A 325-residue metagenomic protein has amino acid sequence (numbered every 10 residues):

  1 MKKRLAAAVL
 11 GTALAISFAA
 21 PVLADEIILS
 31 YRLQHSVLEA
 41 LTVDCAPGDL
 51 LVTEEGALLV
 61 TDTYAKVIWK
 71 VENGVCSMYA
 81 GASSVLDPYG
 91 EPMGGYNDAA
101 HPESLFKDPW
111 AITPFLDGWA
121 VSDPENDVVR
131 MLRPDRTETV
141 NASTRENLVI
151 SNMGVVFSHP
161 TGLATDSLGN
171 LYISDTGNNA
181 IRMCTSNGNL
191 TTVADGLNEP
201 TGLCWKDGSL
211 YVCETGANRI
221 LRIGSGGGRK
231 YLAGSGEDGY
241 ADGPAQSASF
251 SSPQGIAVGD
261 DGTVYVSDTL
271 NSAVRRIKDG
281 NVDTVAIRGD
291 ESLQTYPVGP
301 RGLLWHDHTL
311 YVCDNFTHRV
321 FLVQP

Functional and structural regions predicted by a protein language model:
E26-G48, C76-D108, T137-T161, G177 (+3 more regions): Gly/Pro-rich loop segments of beta-rich domains
E39-Y64: Beta-strand-rich domains and repeat architectures in extracellular enzymes and scaffolds, especially beta-propellers
V52-E55, P114-D117, T165-L168, W205-G208 (+2 more regions): Residue-level detector of Asp-centered blade-edge/turn motifs that repeat once per structural unit in beta-propeller
A57, G118-W119, T137, N170 (+4 more regions): Generic structural signal for coil-to-beta-strand starts
V60-Y64, V121-E125, I173-G177, V212-G216 (+2 more regions): Conserved beta-strand positions in repeat-built beta-propeller and related beta-rich domains
K66-W69, D127-R130, N179-M183, N218-R222 (+2 more regions): A short loop-to-beta-strand structural motif that recurs across blades of beta-propeller domains
V71-V75, L132-R136, C184-N189, I223-G228 (+2 more regions): Short loop/turn segments that connect beta-strands within beta-propeller blades
G299-P325: Blade-level signature of beta-propeller repeat domains, shared across WD40, Kelch, NHL, RCC1 and BNR/Asp-box propellers
